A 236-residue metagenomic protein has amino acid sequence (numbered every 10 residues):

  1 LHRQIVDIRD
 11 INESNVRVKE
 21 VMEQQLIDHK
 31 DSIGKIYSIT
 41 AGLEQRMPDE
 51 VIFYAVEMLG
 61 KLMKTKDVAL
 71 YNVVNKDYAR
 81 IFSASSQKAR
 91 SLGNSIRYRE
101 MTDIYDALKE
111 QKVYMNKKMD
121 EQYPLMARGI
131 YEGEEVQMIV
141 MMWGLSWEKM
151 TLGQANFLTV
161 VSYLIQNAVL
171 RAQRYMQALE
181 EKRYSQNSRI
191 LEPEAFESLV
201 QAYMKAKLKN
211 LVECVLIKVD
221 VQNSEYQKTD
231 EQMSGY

Functional and structural regions predicted by a protein language model:
R3-G42, R171-L179: Signal-transmission linkers at sensory-effector interfaces
D31, A41-A55, S188-L199: Signal-transducing coiled-coil linker helices
G42-Q45, V56-Q111: Structured interaction and signal-relay segments at domain junctions
M115-N116, Y123-Y131: A short, aliphatic-rich beta-strand micro-motif
I130-V140: Short hydrophobic/glycine-rich mini-motifs in sensory/regulatory modules that couple input to downstream signaling
I139-K149: Short beta-strand-to-loop transition segments that serve as allosteric relay/switch motifs in sensory/regulatory domains
K149-L170, M176: Amphipathic alpha-helical "output/dimerization" segments
L199-V221: Active-site-proximal structural segments of metal-dependent nucleotidyl cyclase/transferase enzymes
